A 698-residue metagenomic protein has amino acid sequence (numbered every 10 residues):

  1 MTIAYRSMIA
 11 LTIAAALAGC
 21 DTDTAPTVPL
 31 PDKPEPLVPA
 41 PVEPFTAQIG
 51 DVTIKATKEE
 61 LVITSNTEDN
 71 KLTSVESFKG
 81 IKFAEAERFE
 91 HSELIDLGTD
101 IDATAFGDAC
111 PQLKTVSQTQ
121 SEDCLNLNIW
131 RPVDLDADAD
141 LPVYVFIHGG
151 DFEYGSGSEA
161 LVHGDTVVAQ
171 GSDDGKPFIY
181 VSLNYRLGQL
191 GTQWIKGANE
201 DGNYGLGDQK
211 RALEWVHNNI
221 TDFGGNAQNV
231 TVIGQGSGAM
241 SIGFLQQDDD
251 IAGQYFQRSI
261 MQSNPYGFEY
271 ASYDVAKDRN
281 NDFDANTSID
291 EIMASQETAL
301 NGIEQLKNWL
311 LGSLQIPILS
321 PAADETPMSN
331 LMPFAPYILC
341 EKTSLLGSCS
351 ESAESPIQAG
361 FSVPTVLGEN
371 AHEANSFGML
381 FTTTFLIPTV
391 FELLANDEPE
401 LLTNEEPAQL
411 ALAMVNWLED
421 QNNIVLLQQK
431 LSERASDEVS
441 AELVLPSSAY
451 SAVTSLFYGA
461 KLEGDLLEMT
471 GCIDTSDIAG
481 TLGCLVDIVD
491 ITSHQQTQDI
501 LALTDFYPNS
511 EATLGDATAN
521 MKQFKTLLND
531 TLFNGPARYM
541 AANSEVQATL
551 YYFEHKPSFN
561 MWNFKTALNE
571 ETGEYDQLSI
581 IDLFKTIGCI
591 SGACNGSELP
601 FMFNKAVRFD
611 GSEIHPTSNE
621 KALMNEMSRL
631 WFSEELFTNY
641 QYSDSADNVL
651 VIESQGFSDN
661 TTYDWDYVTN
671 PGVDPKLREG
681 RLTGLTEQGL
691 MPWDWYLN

Functional and structural regions predicted by a protein language model:
M1-A25: Gram-negative bacterial Sec-dependent N-terminal signal peptides
A18-N199, E613-K621, T638-N639: Non-catalytic accessory segments of hydrolases
Q112-V116, N218, Q247, G253-S448 (+2 more regions): Substrate-access "cap/lid" subdomains that shape and gate the entrance to catalytic or ligand-binding pockets
C124, E200-D222: Alpha/beta-hydrolase active-site loop
A139-V143, G150, D174-I179, N226-V230 (+3 more regions): Loop/turn elements at helix/coil->beta-strand transitions in domains of secreted/extracellular proteins
V216, F223-G236: Alpha/beta-hydrolase fold nucleophile elbow
A239-I251: Short glycine-enriched nucleophile-adjacent loop and the immediately C-terminal alpha-helix near the catalytic center
T497-G515, F524-T526, N534-N698: Mobile gating loops/cap/lid regions near enzyme active sites that modulate substrate access
